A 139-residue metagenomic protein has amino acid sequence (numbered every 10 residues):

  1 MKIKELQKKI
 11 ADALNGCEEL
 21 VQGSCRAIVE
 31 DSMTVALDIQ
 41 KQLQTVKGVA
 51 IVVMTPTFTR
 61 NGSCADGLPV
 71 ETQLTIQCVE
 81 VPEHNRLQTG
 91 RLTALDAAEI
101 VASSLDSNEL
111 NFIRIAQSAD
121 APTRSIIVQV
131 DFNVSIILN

Functional and structural regions predicted by a protein language model:
M1-A65, L92: Small/polar-rich, solvent-exposed N-terminal microdomains that initiate assembly or binding
E19-S24, T45-V49, L92-N139: Acidic-leaning, charged glycine-interspersed low-complexity segments
S32, I39-Q44, T75, V79-P82 (+2 more regions): Compositionally biased, intrinsically disordered low-complexity segments enriched in polar/proline residues
T55-P56, E80-H84, E99-N108: A short, hydrophobic secondary-structure junction motif
D66-H84, R124-I136: Oligomerization/assembly interface segments of phage tail-like spikes and tubes
P82-A94: Short histidine-centered catalytic/ligand-binding loop motif
